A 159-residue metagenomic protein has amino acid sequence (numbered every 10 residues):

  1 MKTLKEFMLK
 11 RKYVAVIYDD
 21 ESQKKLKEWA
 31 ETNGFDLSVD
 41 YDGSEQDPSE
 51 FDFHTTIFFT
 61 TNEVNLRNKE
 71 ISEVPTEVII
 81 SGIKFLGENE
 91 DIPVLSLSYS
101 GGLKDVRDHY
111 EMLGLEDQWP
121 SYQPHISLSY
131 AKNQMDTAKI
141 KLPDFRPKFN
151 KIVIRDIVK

Functional and structural regions predicted by a protein language model:
K2-K159: Histidine-dependent nucleotide/RNA phosphoesterase domain, centered on the 2H-phosphoesterase fold with its duplicated
